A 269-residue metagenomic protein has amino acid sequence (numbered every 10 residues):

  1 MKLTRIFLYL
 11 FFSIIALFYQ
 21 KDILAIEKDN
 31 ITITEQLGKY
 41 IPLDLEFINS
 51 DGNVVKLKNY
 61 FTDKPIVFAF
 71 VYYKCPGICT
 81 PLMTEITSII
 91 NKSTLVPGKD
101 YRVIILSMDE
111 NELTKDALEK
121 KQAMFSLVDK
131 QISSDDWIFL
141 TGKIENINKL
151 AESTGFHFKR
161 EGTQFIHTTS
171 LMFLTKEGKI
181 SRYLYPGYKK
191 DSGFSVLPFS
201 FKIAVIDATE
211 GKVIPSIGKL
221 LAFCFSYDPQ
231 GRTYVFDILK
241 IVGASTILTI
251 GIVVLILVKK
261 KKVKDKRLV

Functional and structural regions predicted by a protein language model:
M1-I6: Positively charged n-region of N-terminal signal peptides that target proteins for export
L8-F18: Bacterial N-terminal signal peptides
L24-N59, P81-N91: N-terminal "domain-start" segment that seeds a small globular fold
K56-I86, V103-I104: Short active-site neighborhood of thiol/selenol oxidoreductases, capturing the structured segment around
M83-I147: Structural microenvironment flanking redox-active thiols in thiol-disulfide oxidoreductases
R160-A222: Extracytoplasmic/lumenal ectodomains and periplasmic regions of secretory and membrane proteins
Y227-L248: Juxtamembrane/start-of-transmembrane alpha-helix segments at the extracytoplasmic/lumenal side of membrane anchors
I250-V269: Juxtamembrane interface at the cytosolic side of transmembrane helices
